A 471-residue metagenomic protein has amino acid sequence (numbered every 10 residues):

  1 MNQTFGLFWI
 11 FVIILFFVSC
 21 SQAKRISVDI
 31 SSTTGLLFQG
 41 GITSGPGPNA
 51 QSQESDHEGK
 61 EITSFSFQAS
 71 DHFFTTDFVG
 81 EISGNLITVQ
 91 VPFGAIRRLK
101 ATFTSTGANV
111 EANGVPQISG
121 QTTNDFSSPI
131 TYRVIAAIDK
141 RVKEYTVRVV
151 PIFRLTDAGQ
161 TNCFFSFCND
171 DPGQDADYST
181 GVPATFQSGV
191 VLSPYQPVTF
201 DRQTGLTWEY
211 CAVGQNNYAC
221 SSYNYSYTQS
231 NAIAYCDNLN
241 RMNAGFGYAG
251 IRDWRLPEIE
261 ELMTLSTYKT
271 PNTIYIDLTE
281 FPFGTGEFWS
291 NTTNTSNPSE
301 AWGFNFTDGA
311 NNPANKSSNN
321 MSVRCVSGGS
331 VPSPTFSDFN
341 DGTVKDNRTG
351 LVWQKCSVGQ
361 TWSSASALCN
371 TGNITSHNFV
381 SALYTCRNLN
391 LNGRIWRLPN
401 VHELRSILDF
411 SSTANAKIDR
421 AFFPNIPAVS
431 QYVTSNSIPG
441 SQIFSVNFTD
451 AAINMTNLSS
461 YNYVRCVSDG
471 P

Functional and structural regions predicted by a protein language model:
M1-F8: Bacterial N-terminal signal peptides that target proteins for export
G6, I96, G245: Residue-level detector of functional hotspots within protein domains
G6, S19, R25-S27, E54-D56 (+4 more regions): Intrinsically disordered, low-complexity segments enriched in glycine/proline and serine/threonine
F8-F17: Bacterial N-terminal signal peptides
F17-V18, Y195: Helix-centric, low-specificity signal for extended rod-like, repetitive segments
S21, I26-T33, Q39-I152: Beta-rich interaction/scaffold domains
T33-N49, V150-R255, I259-R397, V401-P471: Glycine-aromatic-enriched surface loops/turns that form tight recognition elements
